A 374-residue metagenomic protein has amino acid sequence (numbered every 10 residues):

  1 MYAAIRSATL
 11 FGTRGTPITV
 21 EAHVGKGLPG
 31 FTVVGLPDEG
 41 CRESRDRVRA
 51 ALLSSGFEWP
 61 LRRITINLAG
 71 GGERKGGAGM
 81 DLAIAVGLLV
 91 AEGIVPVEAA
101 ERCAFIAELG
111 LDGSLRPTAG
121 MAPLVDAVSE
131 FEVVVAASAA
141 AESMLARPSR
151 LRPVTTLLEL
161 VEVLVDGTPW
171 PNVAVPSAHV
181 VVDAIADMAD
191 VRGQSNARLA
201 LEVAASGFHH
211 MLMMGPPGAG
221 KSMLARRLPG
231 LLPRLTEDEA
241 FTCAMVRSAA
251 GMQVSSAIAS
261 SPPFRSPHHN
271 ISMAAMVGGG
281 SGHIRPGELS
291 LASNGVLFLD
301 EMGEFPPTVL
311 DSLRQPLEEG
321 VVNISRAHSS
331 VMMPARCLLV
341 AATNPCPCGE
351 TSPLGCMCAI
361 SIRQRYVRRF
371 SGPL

Functional and structural regions predicted by a protein language model:
M1-L212, P216-M223, S325: Peripheral, non-AAA+ core regions of ATP-driven protein-machinery
S138, D300-M302, A327-H328, R336 (+2 more regions): A short beta-strand-to-loop transition that corresponds to the Sensor-1 phosphate-sensing loop of AAA+ P-loop ATPases
L212-S256, E319: Walker A/P-loop
L224, L228, R285-E288, E301 (+2 more regions): Helical "lid/switch" subdomain of P-loop NTPase nucleotide-binding domains
T242-C243, G349-L374: Conserved AAA+ ATPase core "coupling" helix
F264-R265, I284-N294, I324-N344, F370-L374: AAA+/SF3 P-loop NTPase mechanochemical coupling elements
N294, D300-E301, S312: Walker B catalytic acidic pair
L310-V331: Conserved catalytic/switch belt of AAA+ P-loop NTPases
